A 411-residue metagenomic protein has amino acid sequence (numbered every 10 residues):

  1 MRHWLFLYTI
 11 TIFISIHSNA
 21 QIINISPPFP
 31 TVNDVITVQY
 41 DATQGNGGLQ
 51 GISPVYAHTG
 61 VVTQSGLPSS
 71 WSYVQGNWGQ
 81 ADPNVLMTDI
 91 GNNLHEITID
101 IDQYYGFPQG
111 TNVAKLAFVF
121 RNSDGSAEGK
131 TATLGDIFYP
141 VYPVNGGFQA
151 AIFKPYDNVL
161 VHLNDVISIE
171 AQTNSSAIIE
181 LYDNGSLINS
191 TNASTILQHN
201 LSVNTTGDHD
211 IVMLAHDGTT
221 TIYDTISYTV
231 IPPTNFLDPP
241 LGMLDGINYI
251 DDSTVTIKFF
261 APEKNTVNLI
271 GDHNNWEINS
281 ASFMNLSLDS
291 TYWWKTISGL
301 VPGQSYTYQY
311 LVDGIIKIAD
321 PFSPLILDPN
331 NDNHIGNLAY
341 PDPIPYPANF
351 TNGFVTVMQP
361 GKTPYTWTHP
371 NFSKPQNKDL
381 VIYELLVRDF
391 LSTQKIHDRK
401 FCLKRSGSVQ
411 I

Functional and structural regions predicted by a protein language model:
M1-N24: Bacterial Sec-dependent N-terminal signal peptides
A20-F29, P140-H162: Short, compositionally biased P/S/T/A/G/V-rich stretches that sit at domain boundaries
P28-N33, G48, D157-D165, N248-I250: Short, solvent-exposed loop/linker segments at the N-terminal edge of repeated beta-sheet extracellular domains
P54-Q109, G125-T133, T191-A193, D251 (+2 more regions): Aromatic-rich carbohydrate-binding modules that target alpha-glucans
N112-F118, G207-M213, Q304-Y306: Exposed beta-strand face motif in extracellular beta-rich ectodomains
N122, M213-D217, V312: Conserved structural position at the C-terminal beta-strand of extracellular beta-sandwich adhesion modules
T229-V267, A319-L380: Basic K/R-rich, polyanion-interacting modules in nucleoproteins and related proteins
D289-P302, D389-I411: Aromatic- and glycine-enriched glycan-recognition loops and surfaces that form the carbohydrate-binding subsites
